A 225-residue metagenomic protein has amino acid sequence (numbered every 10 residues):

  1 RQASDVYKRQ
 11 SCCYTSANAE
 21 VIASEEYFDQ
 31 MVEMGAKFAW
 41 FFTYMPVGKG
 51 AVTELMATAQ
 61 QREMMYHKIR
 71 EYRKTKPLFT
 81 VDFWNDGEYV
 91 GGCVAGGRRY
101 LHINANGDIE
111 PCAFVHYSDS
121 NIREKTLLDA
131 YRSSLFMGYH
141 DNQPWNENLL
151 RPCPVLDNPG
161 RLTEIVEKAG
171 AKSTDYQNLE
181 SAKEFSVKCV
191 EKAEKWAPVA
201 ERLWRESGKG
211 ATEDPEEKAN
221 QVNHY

Functional and structural regions predicted by a protein language model:
R1, S24, R62-M65: Aromatic/hydrophobic pocket-lining residues that form the small-molecule binding cavity in soluble enzyme cores
Q2-Y7: Short, small-residue-biased leader/transition segments that mark boundaries at the very start of proteins
K8-R9, F38, T80: Hydrophobic beta-strand scaffold residues
C13, Y44-P111, L156-G160: A C-terminal junction/extension of Radical SAM enzymes
N18, G48-K49, D119: Generic structural signal for helix capping and beta-alpha/helix-loop junctions
N18-V32: Catalytic cores of alpha/beta
A36-M45: Non-cysteine beta-strand/loop elements that form the S-adenosyl-L-methionine
F114-Y225: Flexible mid-to-C-terminal extensions adjoining Fe-S/redox cofactors in radical SAM and related proteins
